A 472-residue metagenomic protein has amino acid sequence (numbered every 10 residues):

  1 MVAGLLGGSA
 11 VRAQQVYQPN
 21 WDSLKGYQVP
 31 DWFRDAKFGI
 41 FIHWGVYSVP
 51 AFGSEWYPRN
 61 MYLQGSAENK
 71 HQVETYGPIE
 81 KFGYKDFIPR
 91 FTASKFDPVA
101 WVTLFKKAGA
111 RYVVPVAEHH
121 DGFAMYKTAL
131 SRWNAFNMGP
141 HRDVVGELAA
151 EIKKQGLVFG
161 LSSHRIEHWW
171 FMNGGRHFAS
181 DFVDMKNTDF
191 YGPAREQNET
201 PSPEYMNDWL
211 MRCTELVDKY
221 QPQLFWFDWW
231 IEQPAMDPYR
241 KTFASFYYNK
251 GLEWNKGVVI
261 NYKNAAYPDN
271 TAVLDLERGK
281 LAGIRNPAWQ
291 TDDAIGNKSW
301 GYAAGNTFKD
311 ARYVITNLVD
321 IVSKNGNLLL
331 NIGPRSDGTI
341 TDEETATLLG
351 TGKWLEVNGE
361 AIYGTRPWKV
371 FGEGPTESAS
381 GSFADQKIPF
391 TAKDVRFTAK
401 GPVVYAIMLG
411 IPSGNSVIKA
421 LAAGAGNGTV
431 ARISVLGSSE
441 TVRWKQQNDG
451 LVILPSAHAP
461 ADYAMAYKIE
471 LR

Functional and structural regions predicted by a protein language model:
M1-G7: Bacterial N-terminal signal peptides
S9-A13: Sec/Tat signal peptide C-region and signal peptidase I cleavage site
Q14-R472: Mature catalytic domains of secreted/periplasmic carbohydrate-active enzymes
